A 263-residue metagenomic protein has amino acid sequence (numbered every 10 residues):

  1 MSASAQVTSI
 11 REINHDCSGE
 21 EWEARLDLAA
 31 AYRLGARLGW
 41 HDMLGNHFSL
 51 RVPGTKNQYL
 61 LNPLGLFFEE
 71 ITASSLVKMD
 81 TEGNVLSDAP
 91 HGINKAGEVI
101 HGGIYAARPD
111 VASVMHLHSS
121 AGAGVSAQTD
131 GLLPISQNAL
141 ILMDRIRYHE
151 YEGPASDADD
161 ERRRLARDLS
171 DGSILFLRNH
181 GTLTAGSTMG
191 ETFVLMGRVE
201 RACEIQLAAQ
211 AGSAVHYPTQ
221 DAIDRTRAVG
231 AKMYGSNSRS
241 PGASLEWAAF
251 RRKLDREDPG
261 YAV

Functional and structural regions predicted by a protein language model:
M1-V263: Glycine-rich flexible loops
